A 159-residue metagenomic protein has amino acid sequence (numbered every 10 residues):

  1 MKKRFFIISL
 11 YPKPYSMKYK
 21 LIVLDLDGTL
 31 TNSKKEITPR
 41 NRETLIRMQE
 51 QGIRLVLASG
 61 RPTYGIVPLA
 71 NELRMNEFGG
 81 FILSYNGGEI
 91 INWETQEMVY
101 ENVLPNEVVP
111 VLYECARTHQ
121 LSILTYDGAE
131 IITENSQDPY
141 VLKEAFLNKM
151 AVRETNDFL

Functional and structural regions predicted by a protein language model:
K3-S16: Short, Lys/Arg-enriched N-terminal segments with co-localized hydrophobic residues within the first ~10-30 amino acids
M17-Y19, G52, G79, Q120: A general structural motif
K20-S33: Asp-based phosphoryl-transfer active-site loop
R40-G52, V111, C115: Catalytic-core regions built around general acid/base machinery
L45-P68, N86, I123-Y126: Substrate-recognition element of Asp-dependent hydrolases with the DxDx(T/V) motif
P62-I82: Substrate-recognition/cap helix-loop segment adjacent to the acidic, metal-dependent catalytic center of Asp-based
G80-I90: A short, structured active-site edge motif that brings together acidic residues
G88-L159: HAD-like small-molecule phosphatases
